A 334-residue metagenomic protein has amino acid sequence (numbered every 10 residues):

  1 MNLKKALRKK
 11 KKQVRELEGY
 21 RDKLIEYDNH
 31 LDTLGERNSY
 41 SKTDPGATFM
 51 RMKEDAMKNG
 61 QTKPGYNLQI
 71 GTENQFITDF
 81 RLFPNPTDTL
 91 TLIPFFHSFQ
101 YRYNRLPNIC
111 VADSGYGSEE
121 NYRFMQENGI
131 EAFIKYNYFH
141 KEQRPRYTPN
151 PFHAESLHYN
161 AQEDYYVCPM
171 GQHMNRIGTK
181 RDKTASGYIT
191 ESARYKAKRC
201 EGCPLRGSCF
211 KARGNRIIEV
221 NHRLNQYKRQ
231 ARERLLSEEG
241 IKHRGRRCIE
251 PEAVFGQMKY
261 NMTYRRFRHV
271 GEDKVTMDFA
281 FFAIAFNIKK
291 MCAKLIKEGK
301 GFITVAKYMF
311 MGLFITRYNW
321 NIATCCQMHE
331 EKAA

Functional and structural regions predicted by a protein language model:
M1-A334: Anion-binding and metal-coordination hotspots
